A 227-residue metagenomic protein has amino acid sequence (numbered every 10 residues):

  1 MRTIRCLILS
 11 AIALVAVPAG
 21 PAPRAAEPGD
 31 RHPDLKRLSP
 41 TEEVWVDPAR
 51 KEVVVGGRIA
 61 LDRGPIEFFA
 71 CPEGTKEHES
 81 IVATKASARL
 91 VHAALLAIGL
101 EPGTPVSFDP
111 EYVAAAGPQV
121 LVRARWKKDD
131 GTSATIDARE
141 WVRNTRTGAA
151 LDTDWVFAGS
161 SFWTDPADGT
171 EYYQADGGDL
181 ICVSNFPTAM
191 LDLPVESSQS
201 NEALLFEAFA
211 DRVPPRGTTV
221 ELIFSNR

Functional and structural regions predicted by a protein language model:
M1-R5: Positively charged n-region of N-terminal signal peptides that target proteins for export
L7-P18: Bacterial N-terminal signal peptides
P18-P28: Boundary at the C-terminal end of the N-terminal hydrophobic targeting segment
E27-R227: Long, low-hydrophobicity ectodomains and other hydrophilic envelope-associated domains
